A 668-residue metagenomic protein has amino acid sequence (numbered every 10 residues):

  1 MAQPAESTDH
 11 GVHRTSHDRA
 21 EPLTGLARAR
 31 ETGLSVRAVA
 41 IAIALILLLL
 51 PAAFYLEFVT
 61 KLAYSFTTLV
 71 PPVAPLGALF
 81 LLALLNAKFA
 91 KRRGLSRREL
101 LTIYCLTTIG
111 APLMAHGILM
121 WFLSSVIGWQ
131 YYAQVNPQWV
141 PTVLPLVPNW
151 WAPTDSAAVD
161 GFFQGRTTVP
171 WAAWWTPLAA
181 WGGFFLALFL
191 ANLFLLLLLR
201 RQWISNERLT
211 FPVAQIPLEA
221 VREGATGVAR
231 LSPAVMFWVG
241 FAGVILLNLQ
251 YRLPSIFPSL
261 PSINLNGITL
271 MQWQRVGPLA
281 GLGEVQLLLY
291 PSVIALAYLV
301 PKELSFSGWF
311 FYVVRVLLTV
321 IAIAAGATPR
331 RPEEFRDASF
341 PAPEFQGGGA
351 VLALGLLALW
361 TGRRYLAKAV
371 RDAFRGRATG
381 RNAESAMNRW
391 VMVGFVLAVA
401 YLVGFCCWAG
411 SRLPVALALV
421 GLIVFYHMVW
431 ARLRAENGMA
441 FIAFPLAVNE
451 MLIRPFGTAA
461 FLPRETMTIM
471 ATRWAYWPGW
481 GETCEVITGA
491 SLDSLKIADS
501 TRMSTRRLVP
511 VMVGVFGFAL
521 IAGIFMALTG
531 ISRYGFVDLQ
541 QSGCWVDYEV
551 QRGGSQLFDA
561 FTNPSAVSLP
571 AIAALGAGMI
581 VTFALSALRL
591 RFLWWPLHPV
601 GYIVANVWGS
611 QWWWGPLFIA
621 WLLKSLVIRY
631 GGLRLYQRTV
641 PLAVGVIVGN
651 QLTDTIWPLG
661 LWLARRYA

Functional and structural regions predicted by a protein language model:
A2-E31: Short, Lys/Arg-rich, polar N-terminal cytosolic tail immediately upstream of the first transmembrane signal-anchor
A2-E6, H10-H13, V36, A40-L397 (+9 more regions): Transmembrane-helix bundle segments that line or gate the permeation/cavity pathway in multi-pass membrane proteins
R30-G33, A172, S232, V567 (+2 more regions): Membrane-interfacial loop-to-transmembrane-helix junctions in polytopic alpha-helical membrane proteins
P212-E223, G489-D499, T505, V509-G523 (+1 more regions): Helix-loop-helix junctions within the multi-pass membrane cores of secondary transporters/permeases
W309, D559-A643, I656, W662: Catalytic alpha/beta core of large soluble enzyme barrels
V351, F516, V640-A643: Small/polar, repeat-rich beta-turn/loop motifs that tile beta-strand-dominated architectures
G479-T483, I497-M512, R634-Q637, L642 (+2 more regions): Aromatic-capped, Gly/Pro-kinked transmembrane alpha-helices
R666-A668: Short, intrinsically disordered N-terminal pre-domain segments
